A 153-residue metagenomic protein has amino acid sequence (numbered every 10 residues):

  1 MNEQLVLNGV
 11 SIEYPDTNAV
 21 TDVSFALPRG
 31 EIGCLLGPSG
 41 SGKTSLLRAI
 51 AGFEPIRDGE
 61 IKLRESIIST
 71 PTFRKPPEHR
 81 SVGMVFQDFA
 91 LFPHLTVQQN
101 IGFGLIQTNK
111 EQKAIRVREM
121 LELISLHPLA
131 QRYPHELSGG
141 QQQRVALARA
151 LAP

Functional and structural regions predicted by a protein language model:
L36-P38: The feature captures the beta-strand-to-loop junction immediately N-terminal to the Walker
A51: Helix-to-loop junction immediately C-terminal to a conserved catalytic motif
S66-S69, E111-L129: Conserved ABC ATPase "signature" region
I67-G83, Q107, E111-A114: ABC ATPase NBD coupling module
H94-G104: Short coil-to-helix segment of the ABC ATPase nucleotide-binding domain corresponding to the Q-loop/switch region
A130, A150-P153: ABC ATPase C-loop
Y133-L137, Q141-Q143: Conserved ABC ATPase signature
L147: Hydrophobic anchor residue at the start of the ABC signature
